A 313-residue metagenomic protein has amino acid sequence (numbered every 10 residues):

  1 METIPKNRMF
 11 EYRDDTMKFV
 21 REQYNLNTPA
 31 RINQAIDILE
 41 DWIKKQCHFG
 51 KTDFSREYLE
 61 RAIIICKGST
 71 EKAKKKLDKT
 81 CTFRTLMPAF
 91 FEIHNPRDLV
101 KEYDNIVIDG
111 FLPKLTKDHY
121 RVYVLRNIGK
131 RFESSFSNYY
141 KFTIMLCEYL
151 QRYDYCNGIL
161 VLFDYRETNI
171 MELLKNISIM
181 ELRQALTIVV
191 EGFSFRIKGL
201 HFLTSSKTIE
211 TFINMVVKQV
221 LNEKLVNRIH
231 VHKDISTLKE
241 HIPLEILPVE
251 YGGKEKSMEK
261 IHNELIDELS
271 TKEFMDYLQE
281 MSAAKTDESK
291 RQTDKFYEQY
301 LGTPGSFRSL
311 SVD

Functional and structural regions predicted by a protein language model:
M1-D313: Basic, amphipathic alpha-helical/coil surface patches used to engage anionic, phosphate-bearing ligands and membranes
